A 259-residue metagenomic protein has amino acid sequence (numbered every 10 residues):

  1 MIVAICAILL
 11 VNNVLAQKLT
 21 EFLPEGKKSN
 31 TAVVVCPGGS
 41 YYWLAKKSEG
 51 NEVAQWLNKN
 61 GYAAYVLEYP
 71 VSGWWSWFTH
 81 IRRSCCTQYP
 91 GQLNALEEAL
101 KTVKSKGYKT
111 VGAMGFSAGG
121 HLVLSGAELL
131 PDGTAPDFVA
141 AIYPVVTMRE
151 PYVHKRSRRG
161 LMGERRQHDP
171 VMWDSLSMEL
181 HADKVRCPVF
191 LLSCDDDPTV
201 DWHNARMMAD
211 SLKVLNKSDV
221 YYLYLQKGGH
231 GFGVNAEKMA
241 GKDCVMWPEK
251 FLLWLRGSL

Functional and structural regions predicted by a protein language model:
K18-S29, E179-A182: Short beta-strand-to-loop junctions in surface cap/lid or active-site-entrance loops
N30-G38: Short beta-strand element of the alpha/beta-hydrolase
A45-E52, Y65-Y108, A240-D243: Catalytic nucleophile-loop/oxyanion-hole region of alpha/beta-hydrolase and closely related hydrolase-like folds
W77-H80, R206, L215-L259: C-terminal catalytic histidine-bearing segment of alpha/beta-hydrolase fold enzymes
N94-R156, W173: Primarily recognizes the serine-hydrolase "nucleophile elbow" in alpha/beta-hydrolase and SGNH/GDSL folds
R166-H181, C187: Active-site nucleophile elbow and catalytic-triad environment of alpha/beta-hydrolase enzymes
V185, L191-S193, D197: Short beta-strand/loop motif that positions the catalytic acidic residue of the alpha/beta-hydrolase fold
P198-M207: Conserved alpha/beta-hydrolase "acid-adjacent" motif
